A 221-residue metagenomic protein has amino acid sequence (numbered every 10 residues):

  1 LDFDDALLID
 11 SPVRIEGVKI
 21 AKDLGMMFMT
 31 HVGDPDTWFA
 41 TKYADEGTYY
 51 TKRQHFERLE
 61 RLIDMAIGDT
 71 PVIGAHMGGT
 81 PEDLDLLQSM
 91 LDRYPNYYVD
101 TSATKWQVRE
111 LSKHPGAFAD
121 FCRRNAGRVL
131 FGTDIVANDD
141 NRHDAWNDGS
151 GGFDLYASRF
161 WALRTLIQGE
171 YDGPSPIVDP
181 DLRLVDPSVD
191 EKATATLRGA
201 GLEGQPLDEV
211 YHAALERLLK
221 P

Functional and structural regions predicted by a protein language model:
L1-Y43, T48-Y50, P95-Y98, A103-K105: Active-site gating/metal-coordination segments in enzymes
F3, F28, F39, Y49 (+5 more regions): Phenylalanine-focused residue identity feature
L7-I15, K52-E57, S112-A117: Charged helix-capping and loop-helix junction motifs
R14, V18-V32, M65, M90 (+3 more regions): Conserved beta-strand->loop/alpha-helix structural units within folded catalytic cores of enzymes with alpha/beta
Y50-T51, G79: Right-handed parallel beta-helix/beta-solenoid
L62: Active-site neighborhood of glycoside hydrolase catalytic domains
M65-I73: Short, surface-exposed connector motifs at secondary-structure boundaries
P71, G78-P221: H/E-rich (His + Asp/Glu) clusters that bind or coordinate divalent metals
